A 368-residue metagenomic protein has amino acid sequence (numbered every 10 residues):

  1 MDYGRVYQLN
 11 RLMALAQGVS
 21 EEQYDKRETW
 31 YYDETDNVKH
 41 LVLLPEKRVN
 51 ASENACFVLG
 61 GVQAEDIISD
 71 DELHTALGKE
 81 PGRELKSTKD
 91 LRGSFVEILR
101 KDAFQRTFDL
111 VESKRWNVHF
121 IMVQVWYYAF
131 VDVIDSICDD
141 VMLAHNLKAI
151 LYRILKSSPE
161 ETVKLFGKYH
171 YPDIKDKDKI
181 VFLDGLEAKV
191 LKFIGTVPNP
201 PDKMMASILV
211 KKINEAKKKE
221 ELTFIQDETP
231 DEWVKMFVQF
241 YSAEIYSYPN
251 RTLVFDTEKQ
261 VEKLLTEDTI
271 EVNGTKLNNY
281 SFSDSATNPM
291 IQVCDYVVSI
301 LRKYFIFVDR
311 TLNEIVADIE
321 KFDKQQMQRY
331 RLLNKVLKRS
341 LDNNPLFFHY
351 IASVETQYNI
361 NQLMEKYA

Functional and structural regions predicted by a protein language model:
M1-A368: Phosphate-ester processing/binding pockets and catalytic centers
